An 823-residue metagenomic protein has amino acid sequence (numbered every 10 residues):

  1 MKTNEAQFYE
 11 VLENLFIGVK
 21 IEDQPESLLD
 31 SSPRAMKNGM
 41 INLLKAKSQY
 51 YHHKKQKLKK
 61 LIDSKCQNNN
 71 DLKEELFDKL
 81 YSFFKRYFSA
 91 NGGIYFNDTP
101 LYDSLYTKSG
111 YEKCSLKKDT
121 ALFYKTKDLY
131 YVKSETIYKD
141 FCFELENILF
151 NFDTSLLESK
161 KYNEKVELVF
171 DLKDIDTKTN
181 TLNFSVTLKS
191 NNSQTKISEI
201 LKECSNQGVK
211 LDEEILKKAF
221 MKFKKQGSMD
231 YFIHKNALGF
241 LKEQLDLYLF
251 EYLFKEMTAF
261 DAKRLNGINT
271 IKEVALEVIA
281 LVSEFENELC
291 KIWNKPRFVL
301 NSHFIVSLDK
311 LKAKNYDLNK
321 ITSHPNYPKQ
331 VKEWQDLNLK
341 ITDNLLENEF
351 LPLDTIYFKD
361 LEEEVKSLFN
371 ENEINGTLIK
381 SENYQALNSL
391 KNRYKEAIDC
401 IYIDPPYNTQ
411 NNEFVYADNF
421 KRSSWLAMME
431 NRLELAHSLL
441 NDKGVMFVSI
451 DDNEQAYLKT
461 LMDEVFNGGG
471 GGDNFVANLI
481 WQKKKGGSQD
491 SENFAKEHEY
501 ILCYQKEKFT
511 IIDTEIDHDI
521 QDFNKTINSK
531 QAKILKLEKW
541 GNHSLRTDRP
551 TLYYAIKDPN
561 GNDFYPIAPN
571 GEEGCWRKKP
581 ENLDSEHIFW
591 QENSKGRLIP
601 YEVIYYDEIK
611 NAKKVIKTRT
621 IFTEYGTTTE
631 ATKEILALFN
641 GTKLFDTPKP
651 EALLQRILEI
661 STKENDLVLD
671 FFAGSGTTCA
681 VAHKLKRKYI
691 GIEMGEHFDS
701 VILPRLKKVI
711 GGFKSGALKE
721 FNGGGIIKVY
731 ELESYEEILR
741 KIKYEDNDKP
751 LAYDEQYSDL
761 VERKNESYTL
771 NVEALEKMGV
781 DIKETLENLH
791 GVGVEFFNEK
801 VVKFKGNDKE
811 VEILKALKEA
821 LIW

Functional and structural regions predicted by a protein language model:
M1-V365, N375, K391-D399, L433-H437 (+4 more regions): Accessory, often C-terminal, charged low-complexity segments
E364-N375, N412-A417, E630-T642: Short glycine/proline-rich turn/loop motifs
F369-R393, I401, N412, N431 (+1 more regions): A conserved hydrophobic secondary-structure block that centers on an alpha-helix together with its immediately flanking
I379, S449-I450, D646, E693-M694: Small/polar loops that bind or transfer phosphate-bearing groups
R393-N411, M462, V668-A682: Conserved proline-anchored active-site loop of SAM-dependent methyltransferases that bridges a beta-strand
D399, P405-M428, R432, N441-K443 (+1 more regions): Mobile active-site "lid"/loop adjacent to the S-adenosyl-L-methionine
G444-V448: Conserved beta-strand signature within the Rossmann-like core of class I S-adenosyl-L-methionine
G641-A652: Conserved SAM-binding loop and adjacent beta-strand
